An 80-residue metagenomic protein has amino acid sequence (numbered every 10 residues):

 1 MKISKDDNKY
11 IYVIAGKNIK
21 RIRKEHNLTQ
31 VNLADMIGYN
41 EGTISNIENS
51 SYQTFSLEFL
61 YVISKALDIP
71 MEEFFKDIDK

Functional and structural regions predicted by a protein language model:
M1-E25: A short, Lys/Arg-rich alpha-helix, primarily the initiator
K17-M36, L67: Short basic helix-loop element that most often maps to the first helix and adjoining turn of HTH DNA-binding modules
T29, N40-T43, S56, P70: Short coil turns linking two alpha-helices in DNA-binding domains
N40, S51, I78: The DNA-recognition helices of helix-turn-helix-type DNA-binding domains
S51-V62: Short, basic-rich loop-to-helix N-cap that marks the start of a DNA-contacting helix
L57, L67-K80: Short C-terminal boundary/hinge segments that cap the last helix of small helical domains
